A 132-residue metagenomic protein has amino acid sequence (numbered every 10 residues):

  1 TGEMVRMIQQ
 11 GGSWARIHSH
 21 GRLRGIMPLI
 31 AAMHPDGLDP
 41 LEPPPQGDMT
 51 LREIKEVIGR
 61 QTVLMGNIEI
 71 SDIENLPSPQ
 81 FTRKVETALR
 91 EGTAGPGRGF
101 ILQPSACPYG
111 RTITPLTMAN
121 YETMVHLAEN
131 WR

Functional and structural regions predicted by a protein language model:
T1-R132: Active-site loop segments of alpha/beta catalytic cores
